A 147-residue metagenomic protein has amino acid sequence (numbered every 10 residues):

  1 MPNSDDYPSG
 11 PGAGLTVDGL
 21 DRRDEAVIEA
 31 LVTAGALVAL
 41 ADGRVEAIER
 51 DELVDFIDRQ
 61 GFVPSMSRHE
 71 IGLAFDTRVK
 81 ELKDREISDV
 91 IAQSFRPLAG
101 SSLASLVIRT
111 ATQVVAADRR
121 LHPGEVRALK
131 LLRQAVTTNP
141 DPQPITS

Functional and structural regions predicted by a protein language model:
M1-S147: Small-residue-enriched hydrophobic alpha-helices in membranes
